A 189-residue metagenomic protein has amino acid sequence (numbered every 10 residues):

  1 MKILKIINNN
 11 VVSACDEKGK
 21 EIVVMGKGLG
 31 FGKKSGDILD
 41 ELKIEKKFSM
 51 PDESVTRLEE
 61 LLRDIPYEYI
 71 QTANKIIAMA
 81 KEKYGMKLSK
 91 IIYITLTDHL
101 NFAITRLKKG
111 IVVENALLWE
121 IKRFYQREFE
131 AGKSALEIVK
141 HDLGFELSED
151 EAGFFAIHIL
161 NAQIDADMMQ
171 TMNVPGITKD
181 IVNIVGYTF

Functional and structural regions predicted by a protein language model:
M1-F189: A cross-family "folded-core" feature that marks the main globular domain of proteins
